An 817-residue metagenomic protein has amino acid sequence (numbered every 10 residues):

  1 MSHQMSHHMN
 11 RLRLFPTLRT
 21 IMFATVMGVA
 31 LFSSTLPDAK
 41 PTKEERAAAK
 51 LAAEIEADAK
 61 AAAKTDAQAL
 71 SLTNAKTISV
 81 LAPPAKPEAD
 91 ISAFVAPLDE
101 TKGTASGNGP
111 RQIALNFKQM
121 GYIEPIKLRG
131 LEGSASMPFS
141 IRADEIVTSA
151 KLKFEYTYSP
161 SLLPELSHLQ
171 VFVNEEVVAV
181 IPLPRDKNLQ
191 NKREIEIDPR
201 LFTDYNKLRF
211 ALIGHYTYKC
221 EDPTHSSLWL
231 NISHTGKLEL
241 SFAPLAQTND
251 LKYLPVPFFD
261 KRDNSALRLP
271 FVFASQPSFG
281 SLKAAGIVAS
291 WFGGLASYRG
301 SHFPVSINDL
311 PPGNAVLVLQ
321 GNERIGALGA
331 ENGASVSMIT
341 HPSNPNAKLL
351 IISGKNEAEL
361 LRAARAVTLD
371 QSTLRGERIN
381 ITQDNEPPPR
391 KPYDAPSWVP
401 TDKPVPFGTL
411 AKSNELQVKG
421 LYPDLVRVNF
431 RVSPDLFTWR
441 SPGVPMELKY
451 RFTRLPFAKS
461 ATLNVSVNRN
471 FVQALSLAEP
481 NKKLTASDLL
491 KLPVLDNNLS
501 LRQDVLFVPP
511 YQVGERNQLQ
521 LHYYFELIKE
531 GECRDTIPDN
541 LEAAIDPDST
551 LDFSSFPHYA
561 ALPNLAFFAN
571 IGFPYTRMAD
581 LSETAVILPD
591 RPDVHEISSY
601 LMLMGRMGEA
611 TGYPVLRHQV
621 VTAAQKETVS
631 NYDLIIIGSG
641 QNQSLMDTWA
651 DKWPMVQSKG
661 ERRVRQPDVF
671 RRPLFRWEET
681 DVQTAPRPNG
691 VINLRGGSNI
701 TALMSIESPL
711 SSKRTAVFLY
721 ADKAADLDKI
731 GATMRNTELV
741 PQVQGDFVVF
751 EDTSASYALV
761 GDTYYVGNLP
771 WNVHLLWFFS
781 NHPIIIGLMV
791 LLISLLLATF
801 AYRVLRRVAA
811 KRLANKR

Functional and structural regions predicted by a protein language model:
M1-P16: N-terminal secretory signal peptides that target proteins for export/translocation
H3-S6, S34, E54, A62: Short linear motifs centered on Gly/Pro in flexible linkers and helix caps
T17-T20, A62: Ala/Thr-enriched low-complexity intrinsically disordered regions
I21-L31: Bacterial N-terminal signal peptides
S33, P37-P41: Boundary at the C-terminal end of the N-terminal hydrophobic targeting segment
K40-R817: Solvent-exposed alpha-helical segments and adjacent loops that form catalytic or protein-interaction surfaces
